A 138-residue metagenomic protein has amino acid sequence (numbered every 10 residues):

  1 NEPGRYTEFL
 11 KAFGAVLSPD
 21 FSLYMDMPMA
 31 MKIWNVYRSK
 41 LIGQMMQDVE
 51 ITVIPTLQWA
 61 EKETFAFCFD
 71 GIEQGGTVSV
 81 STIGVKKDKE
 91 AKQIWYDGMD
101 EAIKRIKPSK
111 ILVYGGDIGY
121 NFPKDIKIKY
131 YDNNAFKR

Functional and structural regions predicted by a protein language model:
N1-K137: Eukaryote-skewed repeat-based solenoidal scaffolds used as protein-protein interaction platforms, primarily
